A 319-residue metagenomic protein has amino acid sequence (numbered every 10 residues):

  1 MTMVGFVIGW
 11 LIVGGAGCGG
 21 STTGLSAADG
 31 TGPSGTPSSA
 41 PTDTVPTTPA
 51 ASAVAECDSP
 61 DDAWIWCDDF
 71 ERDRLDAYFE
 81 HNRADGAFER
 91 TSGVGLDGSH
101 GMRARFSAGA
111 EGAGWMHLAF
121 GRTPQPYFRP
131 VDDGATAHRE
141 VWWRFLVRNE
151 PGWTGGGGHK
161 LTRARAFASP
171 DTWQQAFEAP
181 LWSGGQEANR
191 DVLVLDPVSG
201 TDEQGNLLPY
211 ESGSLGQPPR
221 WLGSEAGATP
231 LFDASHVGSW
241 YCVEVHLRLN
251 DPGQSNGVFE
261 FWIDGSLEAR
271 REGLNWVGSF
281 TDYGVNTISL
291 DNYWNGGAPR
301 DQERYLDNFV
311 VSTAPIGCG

Functional and structural regions predicted by a protein language model:
M1-I8: Bacterial N-terminal signal peptides that target proteins for export
I8, G17, S21, P60-D62 (+1 more regions): General secretory precursor processing signal
W10-A53: Ser/Thr-rich, Pro/Gly/Ala-heavy low-complexity intrinsically disordered linkers and tails of secreted extracellular
V45-G319: Low-complexity, Ser/Thr/Pro/Gly-rich disordered linker/stalk regions
